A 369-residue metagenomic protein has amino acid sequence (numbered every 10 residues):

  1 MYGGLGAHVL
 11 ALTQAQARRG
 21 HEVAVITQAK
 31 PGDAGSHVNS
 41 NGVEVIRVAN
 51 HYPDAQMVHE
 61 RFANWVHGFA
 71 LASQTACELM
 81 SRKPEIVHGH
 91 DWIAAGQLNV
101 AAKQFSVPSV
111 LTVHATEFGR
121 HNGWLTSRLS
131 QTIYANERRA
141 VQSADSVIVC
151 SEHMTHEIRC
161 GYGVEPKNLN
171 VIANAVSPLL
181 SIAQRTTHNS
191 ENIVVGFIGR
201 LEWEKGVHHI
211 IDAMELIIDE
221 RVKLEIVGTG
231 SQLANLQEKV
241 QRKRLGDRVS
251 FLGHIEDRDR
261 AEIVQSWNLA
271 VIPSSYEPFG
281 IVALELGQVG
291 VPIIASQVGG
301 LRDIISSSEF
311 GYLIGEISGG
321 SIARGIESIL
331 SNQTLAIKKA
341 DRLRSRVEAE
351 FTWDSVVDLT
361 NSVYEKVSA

Functional and structural regions predicted by a protein language model:
M1-V45, A369: N-terminal subdomain of nucleotide-sugar transferases
P108, F118-R139, P178: Nucleotide-sugar donor phosphate/pyrophosphate-binding loop at the beta->alpha transition of glycosyltransferases
H153, A175: Carbohydrate-associated surface elements
H188-M214: Conserved donor-binding/catalytic core segment of Leloir-type glycosyltransferases
Q237-I255: Nucleotide-activated donor-binding/catalytic signature segment of Leloir-type glycosyltransferases, i.e., the conserved
S275: Aromatic "clamp/platform" in nucleotide-sugar-dependent glycosyltransferases that forms part of the donor/acceptor
P292-A295: Short hydrophobic beta-strand element within catalytic cores of glycosyltransferases and related nucleotide-activated
S307-S308, Y312-G319, S328-Q333: Conserved acidic donor-binding segment of nucleotide-sugar-dependent glycosyltransferases
